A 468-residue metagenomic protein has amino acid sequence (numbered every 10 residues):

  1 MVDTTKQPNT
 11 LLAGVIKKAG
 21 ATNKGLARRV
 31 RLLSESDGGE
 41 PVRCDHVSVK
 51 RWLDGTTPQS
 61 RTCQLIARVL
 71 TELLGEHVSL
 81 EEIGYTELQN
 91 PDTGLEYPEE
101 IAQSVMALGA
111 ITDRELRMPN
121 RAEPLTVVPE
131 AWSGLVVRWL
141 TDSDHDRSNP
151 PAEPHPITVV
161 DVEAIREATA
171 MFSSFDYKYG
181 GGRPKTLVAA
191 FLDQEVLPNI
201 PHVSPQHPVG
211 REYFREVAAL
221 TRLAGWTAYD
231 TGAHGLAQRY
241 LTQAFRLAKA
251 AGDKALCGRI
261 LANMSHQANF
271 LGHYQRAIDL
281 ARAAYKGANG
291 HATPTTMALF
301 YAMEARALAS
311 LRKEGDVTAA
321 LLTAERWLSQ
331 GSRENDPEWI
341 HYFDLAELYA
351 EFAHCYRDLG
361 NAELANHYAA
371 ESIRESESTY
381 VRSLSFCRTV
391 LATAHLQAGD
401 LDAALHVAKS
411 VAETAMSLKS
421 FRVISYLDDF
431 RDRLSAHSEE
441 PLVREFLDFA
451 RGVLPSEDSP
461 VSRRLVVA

Functional and structural regions predicted by a protein language model:
V2-R29, G38-T141, P151, A450-G452: Short amphipathic recognition helices of helix-turn-helix/homeodomain-type DNA-binding modules
R28, L32, K286: Short, well-ordered alpha-helices that flank and scaffold nucleotide-derived cofactor binding pockets
L33-V42, S332-I340: Short, flexible, glycine-rich and Lys/Arg-enriched loop motifs at helix boundaries that contact anionic partners
G134-R166: Basic/polar, acidic-poor N-terminal "presequence/leader" segments that form or can form short amphipathic helices
E153-A468: Conserved binding/catalytic microenvironments
